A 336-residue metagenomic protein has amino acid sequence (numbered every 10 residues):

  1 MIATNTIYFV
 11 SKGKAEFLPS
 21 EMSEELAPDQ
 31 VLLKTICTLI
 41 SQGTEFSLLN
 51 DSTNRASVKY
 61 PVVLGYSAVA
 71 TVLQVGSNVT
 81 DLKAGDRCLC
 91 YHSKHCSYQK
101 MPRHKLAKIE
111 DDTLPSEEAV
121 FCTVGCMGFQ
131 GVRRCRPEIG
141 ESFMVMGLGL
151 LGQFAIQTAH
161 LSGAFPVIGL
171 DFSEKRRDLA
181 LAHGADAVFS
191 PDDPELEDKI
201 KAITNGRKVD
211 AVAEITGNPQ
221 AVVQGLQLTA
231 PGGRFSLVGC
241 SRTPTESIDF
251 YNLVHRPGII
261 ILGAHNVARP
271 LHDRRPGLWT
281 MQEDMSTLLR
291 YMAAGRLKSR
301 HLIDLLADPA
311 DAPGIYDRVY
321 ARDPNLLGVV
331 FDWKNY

Functional and structural regions predicted by a protein language model:
I2-A3, G206, S236, T243 (+4 more regions): C-terminal capping/lid region of NAD(P)-dependent oxidoreductase domains
S23-I40, D51-K94: Glycine-rich beta-strand-centered segment in the early N-terminal region that forms part of a ligand/cofactor-binding
L26-A27, S41, K83, P102 (+2 more regions): Residue-level recognition of short, solvent-exposed, well-ordered loop/turn junctions that link secondary-structure
P61, Y66-S67, Q74, L82-M146 (+1 more regions): NAD(P)H dinucleotide-binding glycine-rich loop of Rossmann-like/cofactor-binding domains, especially the beta1-alpha1
H95-S97, F172-L179, T245-D249: Short, glycine/polar-rich helix-capping loops at beta-to-alpha or helix-loop-helix junctions that flank or form
E117-P194, D198: Mid-domain Rossmann-like dinucleotide-binding core that forms the NAD(H)/NADP(H) cofactor-binding site
H183-L262: Glycine-rich cofactor phosphate-binding loops and adjacent beta1-alpha1 units of small-molecule cofactor enzyme domains
E197, K201, D249-I303, G314: C-terminal substrate-binding/catalytic core of Rossmann-like NAD(P)-dependent dehydrogenases/reductases
